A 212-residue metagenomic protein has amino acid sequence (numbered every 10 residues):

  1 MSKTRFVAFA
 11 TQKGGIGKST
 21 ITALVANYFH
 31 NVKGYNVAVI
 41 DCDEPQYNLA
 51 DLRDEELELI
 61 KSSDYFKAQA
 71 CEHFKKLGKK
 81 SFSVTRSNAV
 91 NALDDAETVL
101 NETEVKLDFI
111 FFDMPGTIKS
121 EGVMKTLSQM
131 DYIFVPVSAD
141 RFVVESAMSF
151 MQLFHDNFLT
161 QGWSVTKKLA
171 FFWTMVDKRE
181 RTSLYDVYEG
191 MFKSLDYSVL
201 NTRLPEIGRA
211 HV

Functional and structural regions predicted by a protein language model:
M1-Q12: Extreme N-terminal, non-catalytic leader segments that precede Walker-type/kinase nucleotide-binding cores
A10-I16, H30-I110, G116-T117: P-loop/Walker-type NTP enzyme "switch/lid" segment
G14, N48-L49, D131, F150 (+1 more regions): Generic structural signal for small/hydrophobic residues in well-ordered secondary structure, especially within
T20-I21, V25: Hydrophobic positions on the alpha1 helix immediately C-terminal to the Walker A/P-loop
A26, H30-N31, L127: Gly/Ala-rich phosphate-binding loop of Rossmann-like dinucleotide-binding domains, activating on the conserved
E121-R141: Inter-motif core of Ras-like GTPase G domains
A147-W163: Conserved C-terminal guanine-recognition region of P-loop GTPase G domains, centered on the G4
M175-H211: Beta-strand-loop-alpha "switch" segments that mediate conformational coupling across diverse proteins
